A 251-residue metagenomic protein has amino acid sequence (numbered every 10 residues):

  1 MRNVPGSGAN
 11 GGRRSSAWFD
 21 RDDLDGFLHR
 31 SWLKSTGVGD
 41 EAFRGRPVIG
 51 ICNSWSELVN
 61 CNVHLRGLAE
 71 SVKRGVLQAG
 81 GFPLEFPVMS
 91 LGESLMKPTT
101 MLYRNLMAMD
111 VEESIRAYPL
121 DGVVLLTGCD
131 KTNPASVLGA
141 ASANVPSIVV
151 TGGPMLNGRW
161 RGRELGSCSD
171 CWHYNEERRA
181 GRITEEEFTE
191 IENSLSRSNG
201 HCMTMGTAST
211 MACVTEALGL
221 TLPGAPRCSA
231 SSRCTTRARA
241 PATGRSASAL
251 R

Functional and structural regions predicted by a protein language model:
M1-R46: N-terminal amphipathic/basic leader segments beginning at the initiator methionine
R2-S7, K73-V76, D170-W172: Ligand-binding pocket scaffold of soluble enzyme catalytic domains
S7-A9, D23-H29, T99-M101, V123-L125 (+1 more regions): Short linear motifs at secondary-structure transitions and domain/linker junctions
R14, F27-L33, N53, R178 (+1 more regions): Residue-level signal for pocket-adjacent positions within structured domains
F19-D20, S56-H64, C202, C234: A short N-terminal beta->alpha junction/helix N-cap motif
G37, M101-R251: Active-site cavity-forming subdomains of large catalytic enzyme subunits
E41-T151: Long, structured ligand/cofactor-binding scaffold of large enzymes
